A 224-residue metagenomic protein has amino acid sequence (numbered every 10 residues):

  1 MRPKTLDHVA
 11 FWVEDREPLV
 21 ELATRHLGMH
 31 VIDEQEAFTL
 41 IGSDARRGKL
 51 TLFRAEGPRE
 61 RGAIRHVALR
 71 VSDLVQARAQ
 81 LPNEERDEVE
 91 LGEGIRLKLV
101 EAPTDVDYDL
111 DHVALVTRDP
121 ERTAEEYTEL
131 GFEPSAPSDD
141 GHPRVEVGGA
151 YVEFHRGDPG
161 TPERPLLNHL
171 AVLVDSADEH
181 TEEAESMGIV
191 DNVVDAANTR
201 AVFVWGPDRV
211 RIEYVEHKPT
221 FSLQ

Functional and structural regions predicted by a protein language model:
M1-D7, F11-W12, P18-E21, H30 (+10 more regions): Intrinsic disorder/low-complexity detector
M1-K4, A10-L50, L115-V152: Core segments of cupin and vicinal oxygen chelate
R2, V75-L115, P137-D139, P143-G157 (+1 more regions): Vicinal oxygen chelate
T5-E14, L40, D44, A55-E90 (+4 more regions): Vicinal oxygen chelate
Q35, E56, D158, K218: Residues at the C-termini of beta-strands that transition into short coil/loop
T51-R54, F154-R156: Active-site-proximal beta-strand elements of phosphoester/diester hydrolases
